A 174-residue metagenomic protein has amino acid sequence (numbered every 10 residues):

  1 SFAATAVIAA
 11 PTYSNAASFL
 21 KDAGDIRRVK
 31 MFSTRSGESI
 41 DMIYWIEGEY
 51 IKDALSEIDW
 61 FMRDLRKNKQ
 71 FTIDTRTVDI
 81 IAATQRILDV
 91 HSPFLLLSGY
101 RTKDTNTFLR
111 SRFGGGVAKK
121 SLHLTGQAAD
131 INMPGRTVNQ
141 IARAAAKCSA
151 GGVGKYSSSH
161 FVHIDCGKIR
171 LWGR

Functional and structural regions predicted by a protein language model:
S1-A16: N-terminal export signals
A6, Q70, A82, R86 (+1 more regions): Amphipathic, soluble alpha/beta structural segments
A17-D64: Near-N-terminal "mature-domain entry" segment
R27-F32, G115-R174: Catalytic cores and adjacent binding grooves of peptidoglycan-active enzymes
E47-L97: Active-site acidic/histidine clusters and adjacent loop/turn architecture that either coordinate catalytic ions
V78-Q85, N106, V138-A142: Extracytoplasmic/secreted envelope proteins and their assembly/folding machinery, especially bacterial periplasmic
P93-T107: Acidic helix-start/capping segments at beta-turn-to-alpha-helix junctions
D104-K119: Charged, often glycine-rich, active-site loop that binds/positions anionic groups
